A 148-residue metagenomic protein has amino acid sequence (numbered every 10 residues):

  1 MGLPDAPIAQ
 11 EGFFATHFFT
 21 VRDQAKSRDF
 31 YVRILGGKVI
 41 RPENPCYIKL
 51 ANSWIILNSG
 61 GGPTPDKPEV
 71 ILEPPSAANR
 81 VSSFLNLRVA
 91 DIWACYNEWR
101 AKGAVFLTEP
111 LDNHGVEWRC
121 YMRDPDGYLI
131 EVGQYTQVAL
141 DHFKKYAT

Functional and structural regions predicted by a protein language model:
M1-T16, K38-L87, Y96-R123, T136-T148: Vicinal oxygen chelate
F13-D29: Short, basic/low-complexity N-terminal boundary segments at the transition from targeting/disordered tails
V21, N86-V89: Short, solvent-exposed loop/helix junctions and linker helices that flank or host conserved functional motifs
K26, I92-Y96: Short, conserved charged micro-motifs
S27-V32, W99, G127: Conserved active-site tyrosine of GNAT-family acetyltransferases
E131-V132: Short glycine-/small-residue motifs
